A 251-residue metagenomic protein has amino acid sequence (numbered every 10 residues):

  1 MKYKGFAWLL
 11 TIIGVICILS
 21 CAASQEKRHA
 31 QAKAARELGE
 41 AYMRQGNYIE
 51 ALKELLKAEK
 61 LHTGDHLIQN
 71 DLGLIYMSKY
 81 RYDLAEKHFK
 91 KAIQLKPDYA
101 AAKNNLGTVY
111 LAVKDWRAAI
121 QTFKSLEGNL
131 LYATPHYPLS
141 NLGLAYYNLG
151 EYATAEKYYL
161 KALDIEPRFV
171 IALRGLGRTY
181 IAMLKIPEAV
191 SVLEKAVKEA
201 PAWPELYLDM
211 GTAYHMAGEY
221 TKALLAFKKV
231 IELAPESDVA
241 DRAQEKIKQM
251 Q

Functional and structural regions predicted by a protein language model:
K27, L61, L95, N129-L131 (+3 more regions): Structural marker of alpha-solenoid helical repeat scaffolds
H29-Q31, A200-P201, L208-Q251: Terminal, low-structured helical/coil segments at or just beyond the last alpha-helical repeat
E37, D71, N105, N141 (+3 more regions): Canonical tetratricopeptide repeat
R44, S78-K79, A112-V113, N129 (+4 more regions): Register position in tetratricopeptide repeats
